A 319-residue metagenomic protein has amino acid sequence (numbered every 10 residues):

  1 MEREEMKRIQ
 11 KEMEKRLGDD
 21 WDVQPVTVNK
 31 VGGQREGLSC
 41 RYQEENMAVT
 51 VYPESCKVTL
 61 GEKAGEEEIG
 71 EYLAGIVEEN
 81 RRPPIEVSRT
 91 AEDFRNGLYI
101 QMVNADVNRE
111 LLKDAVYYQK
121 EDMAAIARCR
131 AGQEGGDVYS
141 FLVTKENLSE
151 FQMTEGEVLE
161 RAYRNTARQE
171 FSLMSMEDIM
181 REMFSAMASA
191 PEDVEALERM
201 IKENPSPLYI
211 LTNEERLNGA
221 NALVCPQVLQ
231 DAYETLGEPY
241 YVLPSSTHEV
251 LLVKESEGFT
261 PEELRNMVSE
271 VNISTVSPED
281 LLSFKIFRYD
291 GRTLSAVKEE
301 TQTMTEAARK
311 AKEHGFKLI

Functional and structural regions predicted by a protein language model:
M1, E150, T154, A220-V224: Catalytic cores of large soluble enzymes that bind and process phosphate-bearing ligands
M1-E14: Negatively charged, low-complexity tracts enriched in Asp/Glu with abundant Ser/Thr
M1-E2, K202-E203, I210-R216: A broad, low-specificity signal for short, low-complexity segments enriched in glycine/proline and polar/charged
K11, K15, E71, G75 (+3 more regions): Charged/polar, solvent-exposed surface patches and flexible loops
K11-P25, H314-I319: Intrinsically disordered, low-complexity regulatory segments in tyrosine-phosphorylation signaling proteins
M13, W21-I210: Charged, alpha-helical interface segments at or near domain boundaries
E214-I319: C-terminal structured domains
